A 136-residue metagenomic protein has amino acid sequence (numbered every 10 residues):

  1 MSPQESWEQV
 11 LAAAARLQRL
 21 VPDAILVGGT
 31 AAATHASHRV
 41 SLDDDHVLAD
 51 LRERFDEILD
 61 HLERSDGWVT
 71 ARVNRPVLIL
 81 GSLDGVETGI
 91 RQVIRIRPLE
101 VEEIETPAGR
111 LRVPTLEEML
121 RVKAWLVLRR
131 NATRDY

Functional and structural regions predicted by a protein language model:
M1-Y136: Compositionally biased terminal segments of proteins
